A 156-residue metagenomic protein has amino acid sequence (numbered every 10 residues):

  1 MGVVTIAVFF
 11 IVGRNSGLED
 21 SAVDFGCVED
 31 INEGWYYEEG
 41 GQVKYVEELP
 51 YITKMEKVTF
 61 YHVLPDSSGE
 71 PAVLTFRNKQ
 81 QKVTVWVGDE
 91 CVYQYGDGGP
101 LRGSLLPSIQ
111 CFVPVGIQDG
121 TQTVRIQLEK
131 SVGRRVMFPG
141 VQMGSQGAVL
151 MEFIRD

Functional and structural regions predicted by a protein language model:
M1-S68: Extended carbohydrate-recognition surfaces in non-catalytic/accessory domains of CAZymes and lectin-like proteins
F9, A22, D30, Y36-Y37 (+5 more regions): Compositionally biased, low-complexity repeat tracts
V43-Y45, I52-K54, Q81, V92-D97: A generic short-segment signal for beta-strand/edge and adjacent turn/coil regions
I52-E56, D66-S68, R77-K79, L105 (+1 more regions): Solvent-exposed loop and beta-edge segments used for protein-protein assembly and interaction
M55-Y61, P71-V73, S108-Q110, T121-T123: Intrinsic-disorder/low-complexity, polar/charged segments enriched in Ser/Thr/Lys/Arg/Asp/Glu/Gln
L64-G88, V124-I126: Aromatic-lined ligand-binding clefts that engage carbohydrates, nucleic acids, or primary amines
V83-V141: Beta-strand-rich ligand-recognition modules
M137-D156: Cytosolic-side membrane-insertion boundary helix
